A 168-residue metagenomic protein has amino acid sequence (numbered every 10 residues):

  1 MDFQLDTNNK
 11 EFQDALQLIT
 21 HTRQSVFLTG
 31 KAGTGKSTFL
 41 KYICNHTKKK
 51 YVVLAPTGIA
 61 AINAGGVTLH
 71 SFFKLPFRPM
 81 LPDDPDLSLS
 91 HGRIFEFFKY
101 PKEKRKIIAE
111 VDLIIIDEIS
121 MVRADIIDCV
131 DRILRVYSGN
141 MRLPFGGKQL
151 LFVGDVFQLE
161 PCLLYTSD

Functional and structural regions predicted by a protein language model:
M1-S167: Conserved ATP-binding/catalytic motifs of P-loop helicase motor domains
